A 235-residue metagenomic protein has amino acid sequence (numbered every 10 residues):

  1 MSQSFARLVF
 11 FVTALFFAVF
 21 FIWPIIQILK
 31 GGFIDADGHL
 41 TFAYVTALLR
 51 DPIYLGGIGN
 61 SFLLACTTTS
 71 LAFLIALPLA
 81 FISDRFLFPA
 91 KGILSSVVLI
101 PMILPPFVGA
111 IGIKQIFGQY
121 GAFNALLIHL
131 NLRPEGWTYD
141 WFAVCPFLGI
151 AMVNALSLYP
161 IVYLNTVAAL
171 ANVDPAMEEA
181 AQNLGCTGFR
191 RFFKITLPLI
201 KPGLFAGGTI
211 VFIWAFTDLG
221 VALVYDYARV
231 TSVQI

Functional and structural regions predicted by a protein language model:
M1-Q3: Short, Lys/Arg-rich, polar N-terminal cytosolic tail immediately upstream of the first transmembrane signal-anchor
F5-A36, R50-A171, L199-L219, L223-V224: Membrane-water interface segments at the C-terminal ends of transmembrane alpha-helices in multi-pass inner-membrane
H39-R50, D226-I235: Short hydrophobic, aromatic-rich alpha-helical segments embedded in or entering the lipid bilayer of multi-pass
P89, C186-G188: Short coil/turn motifs that cap or connect alpha-helices
D174, R190, V221, D226-V233: Feature of multi-pass inner-membrane transport and sensor proteins that recognizes transmembrane helices together
M177: Helix-turn-helix DNA-binding elements, focusing on the entry/boundary residues of the two helices that contact DNA
A180-A181, R191, I195: Hydrophobic positions on the alpha-helical face of helix-turn-helix-like DNA-binding modules
L184-C186, P198: Glycine/proline-centered hinge or cleavage motifs at structural transition points of membrane proteins
